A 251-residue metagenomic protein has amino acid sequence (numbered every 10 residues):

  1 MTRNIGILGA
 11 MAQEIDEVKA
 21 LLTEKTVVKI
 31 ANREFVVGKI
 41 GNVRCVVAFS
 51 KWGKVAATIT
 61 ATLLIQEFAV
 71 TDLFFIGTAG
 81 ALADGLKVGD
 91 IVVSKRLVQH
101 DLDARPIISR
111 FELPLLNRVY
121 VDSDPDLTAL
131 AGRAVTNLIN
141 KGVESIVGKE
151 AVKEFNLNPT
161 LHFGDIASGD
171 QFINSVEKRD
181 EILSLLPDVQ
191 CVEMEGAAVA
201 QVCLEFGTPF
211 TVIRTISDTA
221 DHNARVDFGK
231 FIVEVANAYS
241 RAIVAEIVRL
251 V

Functional and structural regions predicted by a protein language model:
T2-F68: N-terminal short beta-loop-beta anion/metal-coordinating cradle
C45-S50, F163-A167, I213: Active-site-proximal beta-strand elements of phosphoester/diester hydrolases
L63-F68, G85, A200-P209: Alpha-helix C-terminal capping segments
D72-F74: Structural motif
L82-L186: Mid-sequence, gly/pro-rich, charge-dense loop/helix-turn segments that line enzyme active sites
G169-R225: A C-terminal functional module that forms or caps the active site or interfaces directly with catalytic machinery
A220-V251: His/Asp/Glu-rich mid-to-C-terminal helical/loop segments that flank catalytic regions of hydrolases
